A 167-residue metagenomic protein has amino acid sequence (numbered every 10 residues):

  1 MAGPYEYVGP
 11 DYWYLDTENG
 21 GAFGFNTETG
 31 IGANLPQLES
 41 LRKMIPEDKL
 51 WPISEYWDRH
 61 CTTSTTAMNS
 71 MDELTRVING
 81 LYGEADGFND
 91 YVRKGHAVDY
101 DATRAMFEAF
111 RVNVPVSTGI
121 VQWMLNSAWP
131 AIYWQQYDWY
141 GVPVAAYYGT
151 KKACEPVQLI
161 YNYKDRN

Functional and structural regions predicted by a protein language model:
P4-N167: Substrate-binding clefts and catalytic carboxylate motifs of secreted carbohydrate-active enzymes
